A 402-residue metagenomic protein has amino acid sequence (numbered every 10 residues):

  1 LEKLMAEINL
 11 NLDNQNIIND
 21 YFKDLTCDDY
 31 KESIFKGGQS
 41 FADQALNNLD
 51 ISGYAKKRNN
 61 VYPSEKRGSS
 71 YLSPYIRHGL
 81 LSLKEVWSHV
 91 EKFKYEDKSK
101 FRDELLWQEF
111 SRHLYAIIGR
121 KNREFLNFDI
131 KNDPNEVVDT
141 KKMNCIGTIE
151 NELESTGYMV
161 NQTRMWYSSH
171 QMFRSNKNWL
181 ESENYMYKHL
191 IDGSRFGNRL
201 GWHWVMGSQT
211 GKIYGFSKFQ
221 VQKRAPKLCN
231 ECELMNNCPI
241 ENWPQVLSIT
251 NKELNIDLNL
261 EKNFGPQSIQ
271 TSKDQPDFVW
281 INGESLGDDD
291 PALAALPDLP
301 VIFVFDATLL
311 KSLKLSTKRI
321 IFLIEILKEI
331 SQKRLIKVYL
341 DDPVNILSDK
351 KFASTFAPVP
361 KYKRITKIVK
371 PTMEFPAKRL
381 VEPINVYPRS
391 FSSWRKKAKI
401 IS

Functional and structural regions predicted by a protein language model:
L1-F41, S52-K84, S88-R102, W107 (+7 more regions): Trp/Phe/Arg-rich N-terminal binding region typifying the photolyase-homology
Q44-N47: Detector for small/aliphatic-rich hydrophobic stretches
I118, N122-N135, V205, K218 (+1 more regions): Long, low-complexity intrinsically disordered regions
I130-V137, M143-T148, P226-N237, E241: Extended low-complexity intrinsically disordered regions
T163: Active-site-proximal cofactor/substrate-binding loop regions of enzyme domains
S168-R174: Hydrophobic/aromatic-rich effector regions of fungal transcription factors
L190-K252: C-terminal, helix-dominated tail/subdomain
